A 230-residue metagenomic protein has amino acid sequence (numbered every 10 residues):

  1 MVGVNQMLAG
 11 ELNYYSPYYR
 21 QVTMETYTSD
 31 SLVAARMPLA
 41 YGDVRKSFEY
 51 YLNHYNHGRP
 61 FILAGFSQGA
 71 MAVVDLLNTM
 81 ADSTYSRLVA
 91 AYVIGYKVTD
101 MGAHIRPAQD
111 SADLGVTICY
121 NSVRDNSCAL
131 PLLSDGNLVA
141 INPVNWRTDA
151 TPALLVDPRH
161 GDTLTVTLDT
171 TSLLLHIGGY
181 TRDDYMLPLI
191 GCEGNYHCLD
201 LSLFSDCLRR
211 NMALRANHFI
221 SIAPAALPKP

Functional and structural regions predicted by a protein language model:
M1-T26: Active-site machinery of serine-nucleophile hydrolases
N13-Y18, I62-L63, A90-V93, I118-C119: Structural recognition of the beta-strand scaffold that forms the well-ordered cores of secreted hydrolase catalytic
Y18-V22, G65-S67, V93-K97, V123: Active-site-proximal beta-strand/loop segments in catalytic clefts of secreted hydrolases
E25-T26, M71-V73, D100-A103: Extracytoplasmic/secreted cell-surface and envelope-processing proteins
T28-R59: Helix-loop module immediately N-terminal to the HCX5R catalytic loop in PTP-like cysteine phosphatase domains
A34-G42, S67, C198-S202: Soluble non-cytosolic domains of exported or imported proteins
R45-H57, N78-K229: Surface cap/lid and interfacial helix-loop subdomains adjacent to catalytic sites that gate substrate access
L63-V73: Gly/Ala-rich beta-loop-alpha elbow adjacent to hydrolase catalytic centers
